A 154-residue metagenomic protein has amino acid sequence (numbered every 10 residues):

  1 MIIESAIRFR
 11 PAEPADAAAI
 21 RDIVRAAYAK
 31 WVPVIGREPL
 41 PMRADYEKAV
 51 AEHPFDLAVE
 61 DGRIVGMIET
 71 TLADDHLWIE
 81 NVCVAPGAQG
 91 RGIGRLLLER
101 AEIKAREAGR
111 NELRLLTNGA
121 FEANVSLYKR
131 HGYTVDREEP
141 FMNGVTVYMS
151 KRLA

Functional and structural regions predicted by a protein language model:
I7-D22: A short beta-loop-alpha structural element at the N-terminal edge of CoA-dependent acyl/N-acetyltransferase catalytic
R21-E52: Conserved GNAT-fold acetyl-CoA-binding loop/helix
D56-L57, V147: Hydrophobic beta-strand residues of extracellular immunoglobulin-like
R63-T71, W78-C83: Conserved beta-strand in the GNAT
V84, G90-I103, K129-R130: Conserved acetyl-CoA-binding loop-helix of GNAT-fold acetyltransferases
Q89, R114-N124, F141-T146: Conserved beta-strand-loop-alpha-helix junction that forms the acyl-donor binding cleft
A105-T117: Conserved GNAT acetyl-CoA-binding A-motif
Y128-R137: Conserved acetyl-CoA-binding loop of GNAT-fold acetyltransferases
